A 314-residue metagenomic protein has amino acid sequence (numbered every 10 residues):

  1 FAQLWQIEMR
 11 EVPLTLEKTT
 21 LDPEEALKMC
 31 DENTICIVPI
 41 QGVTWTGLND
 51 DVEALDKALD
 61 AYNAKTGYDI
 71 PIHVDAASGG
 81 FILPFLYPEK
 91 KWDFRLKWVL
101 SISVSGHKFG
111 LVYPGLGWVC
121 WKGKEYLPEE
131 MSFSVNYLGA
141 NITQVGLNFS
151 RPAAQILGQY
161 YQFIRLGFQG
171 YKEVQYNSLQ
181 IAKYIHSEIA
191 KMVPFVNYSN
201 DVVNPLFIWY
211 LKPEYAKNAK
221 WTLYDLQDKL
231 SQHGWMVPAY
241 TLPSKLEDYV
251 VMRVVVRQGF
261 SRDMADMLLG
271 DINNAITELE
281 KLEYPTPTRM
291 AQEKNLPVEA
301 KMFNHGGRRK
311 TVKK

Functional and structural regions predicted by a protein language model:
F1, G47-L48, F81-I82, V112-Y113 (+4 more regions): Short helix/loop capping segments that flank catalytic or ligand/cofactor-binding pockets
F1-K57, K91, K97: PLP-dependent aminotransferase-class I/II
I7-R10, K18, C30-N33, K57-P71 (+5 more regions): Secondary-structure transition/capping motifs at alpha-helix termini and the adjoining loop/turn into the next element
C36, D69-H73, S101, V251-R253: Structural preference for beta-strand elements that scaffold enzyme active sites
V43, A76-G80, K108, P243 (+1 more regions): Active-site-proximal loop/turn and secondary-structure-junction residues that shape catalytic pockets, frequently
V43, F85-P205, W209-Y215: Active-site C-terminal subdomain of aminotransferase-like
N49-Y87: Catalytic PLP-binding core of fold-type I/II PLP enzymes
F168-K314: Non-catalytic terminal extensions of PLP-dependent enzymes
